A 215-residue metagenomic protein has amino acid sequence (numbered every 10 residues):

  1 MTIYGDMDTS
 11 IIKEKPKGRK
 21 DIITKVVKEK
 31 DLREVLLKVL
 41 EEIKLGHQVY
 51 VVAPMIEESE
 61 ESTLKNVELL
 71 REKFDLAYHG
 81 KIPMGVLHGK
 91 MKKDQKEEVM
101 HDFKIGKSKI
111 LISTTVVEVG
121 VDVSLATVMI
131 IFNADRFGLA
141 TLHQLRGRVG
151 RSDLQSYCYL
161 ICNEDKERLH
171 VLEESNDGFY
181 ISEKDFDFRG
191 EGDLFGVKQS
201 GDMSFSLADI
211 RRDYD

Functional and structural regions predicted by a protein language model:
M1-T2, T115: P-loop NTPase nucleotide-binding module
I3-R71: Conserved interdomain linker/interface between the two RecA-like ATPase lobes of SF2 helicase motors
L32-H47, E68-D215: C-terminal helicase module of SF1/SF2 nucleic-acid helicases/translocases
